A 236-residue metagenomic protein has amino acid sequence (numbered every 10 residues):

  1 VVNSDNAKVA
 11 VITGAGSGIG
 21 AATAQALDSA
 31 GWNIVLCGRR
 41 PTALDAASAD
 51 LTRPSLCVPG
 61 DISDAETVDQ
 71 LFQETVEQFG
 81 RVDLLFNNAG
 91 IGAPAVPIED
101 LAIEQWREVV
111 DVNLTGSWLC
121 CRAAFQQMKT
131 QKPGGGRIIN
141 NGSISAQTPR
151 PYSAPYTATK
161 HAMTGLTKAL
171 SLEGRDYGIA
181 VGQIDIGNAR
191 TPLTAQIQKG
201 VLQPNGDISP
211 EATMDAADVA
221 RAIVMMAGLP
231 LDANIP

Functional and structural regions predicted by a protein language model:
G16-S17: Conserved glycine-rich cofactor-binding loop
A30-A46: Conserved glycine-rich Rossmann-like NAD(P)H-binding loop of the short-chain dehydrogenase/reductase
P59-L71, I103: The beta1-alpha1 cofactor-binding region of Rossmann-like NAD(H)/NADP(H)-dependent oxidoreductases
V96-I98, Q105-R107: Substrate-binding pocket helix/loop in short-chain dehydrogenase/reductase
C121, T159: Active-site helix of classical SDR
S143: Residue(s) in the substrate-gating loop at a strand-loop-helix junction that position the organic substrate next
I179, Q183-I184, L202-P236: C-terminal helical subdomain
